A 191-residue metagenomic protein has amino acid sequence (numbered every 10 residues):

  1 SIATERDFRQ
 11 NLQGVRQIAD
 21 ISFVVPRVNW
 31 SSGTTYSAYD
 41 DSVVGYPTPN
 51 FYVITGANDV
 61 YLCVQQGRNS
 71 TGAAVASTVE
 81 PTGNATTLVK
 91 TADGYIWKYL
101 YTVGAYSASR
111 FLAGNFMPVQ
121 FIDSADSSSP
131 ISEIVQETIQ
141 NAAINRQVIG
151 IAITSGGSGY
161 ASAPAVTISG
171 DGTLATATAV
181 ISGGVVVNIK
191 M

Functional and structural regions predicted by a protein language model:
S1-V60, V64-T71, S77-D123: Extended assembly-interface regions of large multimeric machines
Q65-A76, G156-S158, G170-T173: Acidic glycine-/aspartate-rich tracts in secreted/extracellular proteins
D93-M191: Conserved, function-critical positions that sit in or immediately flank catalytic and ligand-binding motifs
